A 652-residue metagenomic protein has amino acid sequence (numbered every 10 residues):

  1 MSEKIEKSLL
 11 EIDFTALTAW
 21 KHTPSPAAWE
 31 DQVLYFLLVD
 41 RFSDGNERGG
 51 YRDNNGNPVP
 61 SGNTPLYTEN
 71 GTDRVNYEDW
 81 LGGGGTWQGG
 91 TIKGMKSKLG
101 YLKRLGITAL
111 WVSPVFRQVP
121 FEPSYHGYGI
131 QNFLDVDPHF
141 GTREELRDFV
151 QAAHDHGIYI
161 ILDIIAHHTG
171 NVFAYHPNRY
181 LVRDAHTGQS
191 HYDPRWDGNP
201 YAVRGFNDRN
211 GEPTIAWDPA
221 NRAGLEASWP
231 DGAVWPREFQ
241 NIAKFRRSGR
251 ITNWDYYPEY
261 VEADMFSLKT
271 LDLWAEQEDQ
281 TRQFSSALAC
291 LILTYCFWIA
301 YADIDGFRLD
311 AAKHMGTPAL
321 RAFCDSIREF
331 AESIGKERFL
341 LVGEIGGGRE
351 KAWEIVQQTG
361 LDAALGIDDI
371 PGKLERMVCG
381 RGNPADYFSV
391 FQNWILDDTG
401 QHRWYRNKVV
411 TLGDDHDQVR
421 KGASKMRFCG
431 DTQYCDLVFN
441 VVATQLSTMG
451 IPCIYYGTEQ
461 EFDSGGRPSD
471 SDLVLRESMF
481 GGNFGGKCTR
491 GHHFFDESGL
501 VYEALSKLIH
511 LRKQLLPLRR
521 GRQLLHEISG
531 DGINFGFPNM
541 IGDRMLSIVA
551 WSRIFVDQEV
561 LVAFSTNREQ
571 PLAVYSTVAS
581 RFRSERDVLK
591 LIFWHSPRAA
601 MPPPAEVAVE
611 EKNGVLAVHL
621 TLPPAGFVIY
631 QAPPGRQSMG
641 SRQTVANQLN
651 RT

Functional and structural regions predicted by a protein language model:
M1-L38, D44, R52-N55, V59 (+5 more regions): Carbohydrate-interacting/catalytic domains
A16, V150, H154, H168 (+11 more regions): Active-site-proximal helices and loops of the catalytic beta/alpha 8
W20, P26-Q32, D40-F297, Y301-A302 (+5 more regions): Substrate-binding/active-site clefts of carbohydrate-active enzymes
W20-T23, G82-Q88, R282, R308-A311 (+4 more regions): Active-site rim elements
L37, L102, V112, F133 (+11 more regions): Conserved, mostly hydrophobic/aromatic
L38-R41, F116, D137-F140, A166-H168 (+9 more regions): Short, flexible loop/turn elements at secondary-structure junctions
Y405-D431: Active-site clefts of carbohydrate-active enzymes
